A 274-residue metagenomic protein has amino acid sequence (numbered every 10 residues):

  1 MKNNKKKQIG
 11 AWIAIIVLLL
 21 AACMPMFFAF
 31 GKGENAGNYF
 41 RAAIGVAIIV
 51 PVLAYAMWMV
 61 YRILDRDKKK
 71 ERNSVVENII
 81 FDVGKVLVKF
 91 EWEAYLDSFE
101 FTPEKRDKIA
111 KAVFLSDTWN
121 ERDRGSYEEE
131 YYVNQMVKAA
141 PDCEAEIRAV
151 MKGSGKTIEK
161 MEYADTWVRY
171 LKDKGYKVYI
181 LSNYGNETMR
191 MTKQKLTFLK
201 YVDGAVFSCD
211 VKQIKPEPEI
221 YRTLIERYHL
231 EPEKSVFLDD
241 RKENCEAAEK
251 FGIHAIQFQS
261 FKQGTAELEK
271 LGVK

Functional and structural regions predicted by a protein language model:
M1-K7: Membrane-helix boundary/interface segments in integral membrane proteins
I9-N35: N-terminal signal sequences
N35-G45: Non-cytosolic membrane-interface motifs at loop->transmembrane helix junctions
V52-K69: Membrane-helix interfacial anchor on the cytosolic side
R72-L115, K250-F251, Q263: Active-site neighborhood of HAD-like aspartate-dependent phosphohydrolases
R72-V76, G185-N186, R190-K274: Asp-based, Mg2+/Mn2+-dependent phosphohydrolase catalytic module
W119-V150: A metal-dependent, Asp-based hydrolase signature
E130, R148-Y179, R190, P218: Short, acidic loop-to-helix structural element flanking the phosphoryl-transfer center in phosphate-processing enzymes
